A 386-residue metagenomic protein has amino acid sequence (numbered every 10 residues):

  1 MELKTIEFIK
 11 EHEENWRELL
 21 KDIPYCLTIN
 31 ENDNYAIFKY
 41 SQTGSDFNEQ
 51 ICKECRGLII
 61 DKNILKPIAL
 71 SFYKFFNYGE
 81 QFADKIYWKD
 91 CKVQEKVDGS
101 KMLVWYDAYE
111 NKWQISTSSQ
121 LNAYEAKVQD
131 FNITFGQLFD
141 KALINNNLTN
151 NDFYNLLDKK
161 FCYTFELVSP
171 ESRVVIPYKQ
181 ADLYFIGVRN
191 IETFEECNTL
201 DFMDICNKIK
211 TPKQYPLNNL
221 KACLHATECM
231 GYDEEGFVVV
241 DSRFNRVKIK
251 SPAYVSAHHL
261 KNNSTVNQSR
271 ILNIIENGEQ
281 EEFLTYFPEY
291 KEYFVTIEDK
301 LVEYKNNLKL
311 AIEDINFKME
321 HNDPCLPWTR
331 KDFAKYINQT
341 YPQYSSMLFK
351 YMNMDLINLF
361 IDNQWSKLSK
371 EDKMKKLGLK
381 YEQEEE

Functional and structural regions predicted by a protein language model:
M1-E386: Core nucleotide-handling region used for phosphoryl-transfer chemistry
